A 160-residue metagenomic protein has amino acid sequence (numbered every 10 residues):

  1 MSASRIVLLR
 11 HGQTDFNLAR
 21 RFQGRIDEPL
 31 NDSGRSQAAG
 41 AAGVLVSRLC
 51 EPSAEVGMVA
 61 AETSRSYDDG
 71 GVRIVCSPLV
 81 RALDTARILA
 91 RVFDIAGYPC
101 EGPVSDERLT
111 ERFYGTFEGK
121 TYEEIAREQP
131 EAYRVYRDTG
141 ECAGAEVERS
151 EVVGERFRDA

Functional and structural regions predicted by a protein language model:
R10-G97, A145-E151: Active-site-proximal alpha-helix that buttresses catalytic centers in soluble enzyme cores
A39-A42, A54-E55, E128, D138 (+1 more regions): Short, intrinsically disordered/low-complexity patches at protein termini and at juxtamembrane boundaries
R81-T85, A132, A160: Short phosphate-engaging motifs
R91-R158: Phosphate-handling substructures
